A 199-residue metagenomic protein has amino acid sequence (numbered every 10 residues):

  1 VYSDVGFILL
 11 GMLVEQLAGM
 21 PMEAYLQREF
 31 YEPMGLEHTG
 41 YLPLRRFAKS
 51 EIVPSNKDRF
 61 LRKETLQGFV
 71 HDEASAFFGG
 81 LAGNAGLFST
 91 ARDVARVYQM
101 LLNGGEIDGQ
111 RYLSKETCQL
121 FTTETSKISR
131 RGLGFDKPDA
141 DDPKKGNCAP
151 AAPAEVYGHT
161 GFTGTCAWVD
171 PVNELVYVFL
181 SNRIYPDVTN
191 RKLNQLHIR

Functional and structural regions predicted by a protein language model:
V1-E155: Short, surface-exposed loop or secondary-structure junction motifs that flank catalytic or metal-binding residues
H159-R199: Structured C-terminal helix/loop/strand segments within mature extracytoplasmic catalytic/sensor domains
